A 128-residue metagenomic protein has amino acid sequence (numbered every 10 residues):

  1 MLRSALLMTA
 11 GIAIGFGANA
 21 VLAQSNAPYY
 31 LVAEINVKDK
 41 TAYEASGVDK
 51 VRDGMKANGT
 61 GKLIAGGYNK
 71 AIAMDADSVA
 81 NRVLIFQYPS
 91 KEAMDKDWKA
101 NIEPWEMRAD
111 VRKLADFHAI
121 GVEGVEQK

Functional and structural regions predicted by a protein language model:
M1-M8: Bacterial N-terminal signal peptides that target proteins for export
T9-A10, V21: Cleavable N-terminal signal peptides
G11, D110-L114: Low-complexity, intrinsically disordered short segments enriched for Gly/Pro and polybasic residues
G15-K99, I120-K128: Short S/T/G/P-rich N-terminal loop/turn motif that feeds into the first structured element of a domain
M55-K56, A109-V111: A generic structural signal for nonpolar/aromatic side chains embedded in well-ordered alpha-helices
I102-A109: A common structural junction motif
K113-G121: Core nucleotidyl-transferase/polymerase catalytic module
